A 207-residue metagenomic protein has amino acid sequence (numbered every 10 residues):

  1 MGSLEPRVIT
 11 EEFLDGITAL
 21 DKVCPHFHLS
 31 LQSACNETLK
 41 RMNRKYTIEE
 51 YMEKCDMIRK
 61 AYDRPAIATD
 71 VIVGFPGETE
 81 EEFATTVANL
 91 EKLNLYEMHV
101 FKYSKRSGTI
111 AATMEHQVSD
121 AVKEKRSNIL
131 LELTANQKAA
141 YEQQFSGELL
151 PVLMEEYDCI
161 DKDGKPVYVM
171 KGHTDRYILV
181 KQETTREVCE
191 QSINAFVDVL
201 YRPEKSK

Functional and structural regions predicted by a protein language model:
M1-E80, E91: Conserved SAM/AdoMet-binding glycine-rich loop
V8-E12, L31-N43, V73-E80, E97-A121 (+3 more regions): Flexible glycine/acidic-rich beta-alpha junction loops that bind and position SAM and/or redox cofactors in anaerobic
E11-H26, E78-Y96, D120-K125, M154-D163: Short, electropositive alpha-helical surface patch
L29, D70, L90, M98 (+2 more regions): Hydrophobic, well-ordered secondary-structure elements that form the walls of internal hydrophobic environments
M57-A66, L93, I129-Y141: A structural motif corresponding to the C-terminal end of an alpha-helix and its immediate exit/capping segment
T69, E78-T79, T86, T109 (+1 more regions): Ser/Thr-centric signal marking residues that sit in or immediately flank functional binding/regulatory motifs
T113-K207: Terminal RNA-binding accessory module
